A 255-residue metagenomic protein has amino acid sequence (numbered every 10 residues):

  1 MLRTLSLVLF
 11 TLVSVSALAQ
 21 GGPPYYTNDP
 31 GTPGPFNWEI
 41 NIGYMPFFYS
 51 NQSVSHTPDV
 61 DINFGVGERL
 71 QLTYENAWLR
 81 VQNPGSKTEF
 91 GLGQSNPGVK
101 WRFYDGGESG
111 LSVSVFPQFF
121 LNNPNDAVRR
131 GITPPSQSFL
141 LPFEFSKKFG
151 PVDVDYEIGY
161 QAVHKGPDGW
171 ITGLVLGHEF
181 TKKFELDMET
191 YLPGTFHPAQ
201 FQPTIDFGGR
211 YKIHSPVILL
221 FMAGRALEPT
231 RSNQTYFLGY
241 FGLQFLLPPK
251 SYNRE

Functional and structural regions predicted by a protein language model:
M1-T4: Positively charged n-region of N-terminal signal peptides that target proteins for export
S14-S16: N-terminal signal peptide c-region/cleavage motif recognized by signal peptidases
A19-E255: Transmembrane beta-barrel domains of Gram-negative outer membranes and organellar outer membranes
